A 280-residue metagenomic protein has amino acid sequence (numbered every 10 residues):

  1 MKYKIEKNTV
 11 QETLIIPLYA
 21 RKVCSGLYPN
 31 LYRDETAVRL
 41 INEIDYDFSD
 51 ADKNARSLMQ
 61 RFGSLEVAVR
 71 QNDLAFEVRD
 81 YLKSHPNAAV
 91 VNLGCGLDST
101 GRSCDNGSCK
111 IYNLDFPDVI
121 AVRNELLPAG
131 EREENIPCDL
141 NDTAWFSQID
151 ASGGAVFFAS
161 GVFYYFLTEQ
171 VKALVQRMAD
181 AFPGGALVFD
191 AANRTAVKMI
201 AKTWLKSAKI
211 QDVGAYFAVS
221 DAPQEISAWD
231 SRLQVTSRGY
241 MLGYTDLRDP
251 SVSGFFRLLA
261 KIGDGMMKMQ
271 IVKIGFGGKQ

Functional and structural regions predicted by a protein language model:
M1-V91, C95-C138, A151-S152: Rossmann-like AdoMet
T143-S152: Short amphipathic alpha-helix with an adjacent loop that forms part of the alpha/beta core around
F157-F158: A conserved beta-strand element that flanks and buttresses the S-adenosyl-L-methionine
Y165-M178: A short, conserved alpha-helix within the catalytic core of class I
M178-R194: Conserved beta-strand signature within the Rossmann-like core of class I S-adenosyl-L-methionine
K198-G214: Short, glycine-/aromatic-enriched active-site segment of Class I SAM-dependent methyltransferases
V213-Y240: Short alpha-helix
R232-L258: Conserved catalytic loop of SAM-dependent methyltransferase domains
